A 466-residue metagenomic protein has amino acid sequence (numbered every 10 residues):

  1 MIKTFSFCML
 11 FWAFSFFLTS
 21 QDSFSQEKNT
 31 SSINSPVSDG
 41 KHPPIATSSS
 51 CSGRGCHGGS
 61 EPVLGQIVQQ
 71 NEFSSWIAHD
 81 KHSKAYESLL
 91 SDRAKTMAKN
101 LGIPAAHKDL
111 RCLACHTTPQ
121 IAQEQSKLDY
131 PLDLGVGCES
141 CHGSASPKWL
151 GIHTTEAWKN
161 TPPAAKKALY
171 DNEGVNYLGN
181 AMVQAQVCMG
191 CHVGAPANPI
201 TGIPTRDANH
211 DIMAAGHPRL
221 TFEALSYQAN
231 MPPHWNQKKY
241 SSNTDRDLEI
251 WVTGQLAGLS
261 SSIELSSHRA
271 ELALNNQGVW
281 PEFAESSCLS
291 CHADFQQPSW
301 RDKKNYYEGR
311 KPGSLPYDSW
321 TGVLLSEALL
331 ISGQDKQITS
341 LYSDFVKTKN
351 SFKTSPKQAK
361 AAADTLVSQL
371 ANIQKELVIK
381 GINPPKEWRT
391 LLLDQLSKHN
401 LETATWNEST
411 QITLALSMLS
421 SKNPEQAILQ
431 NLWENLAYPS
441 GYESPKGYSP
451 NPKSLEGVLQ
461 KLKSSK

Functional and structural regions predicted by a protein language model:
C8-T19: Bacterial N-terminal signal peptides
K28-S38, S60-K99, E124-L134, S144-A404: Primarily the internal scaffold of c-type cytochrome electron-transfer domains, especially repeated/multiheme c-type
S32-G53: N-terminal module-boundary/linker segments of secreted carbohydrate-active enzymes
S48-G53, A105, D109-L110, G135 (+2 more regions): Residues immediately within or flanking Cys/His clusters that coordinate Zn2+ in small zinc-binding modules
S50-G58, A114, S140-G143, G190 (+1 more regions): Short, cysteine/histidine-rich loop/knuckle motifs that typically chelate Zn2+
K99-E139: Post-signal peptide N-terminal segment of secreted/secretory-pathway proteins
L401, Q411-K466: A cross-kingdom marker for long, charged
